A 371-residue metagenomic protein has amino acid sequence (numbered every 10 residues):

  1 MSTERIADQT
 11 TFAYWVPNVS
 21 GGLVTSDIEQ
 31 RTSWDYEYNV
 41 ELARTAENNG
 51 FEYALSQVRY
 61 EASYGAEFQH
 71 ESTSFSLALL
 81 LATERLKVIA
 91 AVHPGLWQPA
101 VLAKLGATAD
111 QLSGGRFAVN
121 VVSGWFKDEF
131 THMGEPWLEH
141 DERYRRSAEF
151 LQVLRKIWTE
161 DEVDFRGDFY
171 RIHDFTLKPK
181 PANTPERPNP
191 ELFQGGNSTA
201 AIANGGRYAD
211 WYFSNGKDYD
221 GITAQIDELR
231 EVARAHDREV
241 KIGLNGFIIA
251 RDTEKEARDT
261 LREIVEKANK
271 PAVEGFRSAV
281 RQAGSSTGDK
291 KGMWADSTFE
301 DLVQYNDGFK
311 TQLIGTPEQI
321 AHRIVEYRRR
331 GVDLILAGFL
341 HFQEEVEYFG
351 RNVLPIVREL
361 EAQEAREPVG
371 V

Functional and structural regions predicted by a protein language model:
M1-A82, R166, K180-P190, V369: N-terminal beta1-alpha1-beta2 module of alpha/beta enzyme domains
S2-T10, Y14-N18, M133, H140-P185 (+2 more regions): An alpha-helical appendage that flanks or caps ligand/catalytic pockets
T10-Y14, A54-S56, K87-V92, F117-V121 (+4 more regions): Hydrophobic faces of well-ordered beta-strands that scaffold small-molecule active sites in alpha/beta enzyme cores
G22-E37, A91-A100, P136, N183-N197 (+2 more regions): Active-site mouth loops of central-metabolism enzymes
E37-Q57, N204-N215, E326-V332: Catalytic domains of carbohydrate-active enzymes, especially glycoside hydrolases
A46, G50, L79, A109 (+9 more regions): Conserved, mostly hydrophobic/aromatic
Y53-F75, G216-G221, A337-G350: Glycine-rich, proline-tolerant flexible connector loops at the mouths of alpha/beta enzymes
A66-I89, R146-V153, H236, E347-A365: Alpha-helix-loop-beta-strand connector modules within alpha/beta enzyme cores
